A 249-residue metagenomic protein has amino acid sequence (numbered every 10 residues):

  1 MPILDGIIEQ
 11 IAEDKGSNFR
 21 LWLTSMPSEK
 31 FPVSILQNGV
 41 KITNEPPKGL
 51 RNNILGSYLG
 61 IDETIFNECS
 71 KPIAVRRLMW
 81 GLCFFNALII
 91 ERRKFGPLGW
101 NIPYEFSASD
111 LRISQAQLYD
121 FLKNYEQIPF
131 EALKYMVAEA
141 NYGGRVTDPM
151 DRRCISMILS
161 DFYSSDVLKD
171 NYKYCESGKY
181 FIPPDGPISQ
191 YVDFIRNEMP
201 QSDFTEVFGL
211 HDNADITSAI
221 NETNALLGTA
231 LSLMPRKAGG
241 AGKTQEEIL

Functional and structural regions predicted by a protein language model:
M1-L23: Conserved catalytic/switch belt of AAA+ P-loop NTPases
I3-D5, S34-Q37, I54-G56: Short coil/turn segments at secondary-structure boundaries
E13-D14, V33, P72: A general structural signal for short secondary-structure junctions and capping/turn motifs
K15-F19, L36-V40, D62: Short glycine-/polar-rich loops that comprise or flank the Walker A/P-loop and associated switch/sensor motifs
L21-L23, G39-I42, L82: Structural signal for hydrophobic/aromatic residues that build the beta-strand cores of folded beta-sheet domains
M26-K30: Short, polar loop motifs at secondary-structure junctions
F31-G49: A short helix-turn-beta junction within AAA+ P-loop NTPase domains corresponding to the substrate/partner-engaging
N52, G56-L249: Mixed-charge, low-complexity segments
